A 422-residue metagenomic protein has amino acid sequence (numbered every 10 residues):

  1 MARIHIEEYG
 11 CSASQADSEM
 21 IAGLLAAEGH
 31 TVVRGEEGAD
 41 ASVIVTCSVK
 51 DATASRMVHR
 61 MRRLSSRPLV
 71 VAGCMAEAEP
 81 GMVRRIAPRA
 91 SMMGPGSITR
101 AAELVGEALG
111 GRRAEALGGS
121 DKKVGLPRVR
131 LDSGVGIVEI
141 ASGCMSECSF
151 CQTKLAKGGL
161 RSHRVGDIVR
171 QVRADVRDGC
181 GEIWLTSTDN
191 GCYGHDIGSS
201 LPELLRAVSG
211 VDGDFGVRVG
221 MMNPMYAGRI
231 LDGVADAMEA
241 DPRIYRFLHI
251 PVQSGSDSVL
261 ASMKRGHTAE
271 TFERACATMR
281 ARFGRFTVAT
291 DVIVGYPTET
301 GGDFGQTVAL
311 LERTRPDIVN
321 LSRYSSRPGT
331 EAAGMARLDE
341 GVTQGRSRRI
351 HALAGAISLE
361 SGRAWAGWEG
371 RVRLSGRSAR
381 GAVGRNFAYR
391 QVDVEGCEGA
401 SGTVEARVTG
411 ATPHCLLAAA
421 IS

Functional and structural regions predicted by a protein language model:
M1-C192, I244, L248, A269-A281 (+3 more regions): Proteins enriched for Cys/Gly/acidic motifs involved in redox and nucleic-acid/cofactor modification
I4, A41-S42, G136, I183 (+7 more regions): Conserved beta-strand core positions
T53, G159-R164, G194-S199, S262-R265 (+3 more regions): Short, solvent-exposed loop/turn segments at secondary-structure boundaries
L69, A78, R177-G301: Conserved SAM/AdoMet-binding glycine-rich loop
T99, S146, G158, G191 (+4 more regions): Glycine-centered loop/turn positions within well-structured domains that cap or flank conserved ligand/cofactor-binding
I168, L185, V219, I250 (+6 more regions): Conserved, mostly hydrophobic/aromatic
G213, L231-D232, R315-P316, E331-V342: Conserved N-terminal phosphate-binding loop of PLP-dependent enzymes in the Aspartate aminotransferase
S325-S326, G334-S422: Terminal RNA-binding accessory module
